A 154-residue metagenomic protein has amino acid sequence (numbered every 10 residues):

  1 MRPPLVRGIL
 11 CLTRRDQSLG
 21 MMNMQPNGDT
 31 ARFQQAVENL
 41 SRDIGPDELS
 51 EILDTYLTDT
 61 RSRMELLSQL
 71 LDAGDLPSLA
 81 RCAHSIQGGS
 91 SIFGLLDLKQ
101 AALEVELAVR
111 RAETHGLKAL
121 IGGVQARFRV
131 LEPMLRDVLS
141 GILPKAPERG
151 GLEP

Functional and structural regions predicted by a protein language model:
R2-R81, S85-P154: Two-component system phosphorelay core
